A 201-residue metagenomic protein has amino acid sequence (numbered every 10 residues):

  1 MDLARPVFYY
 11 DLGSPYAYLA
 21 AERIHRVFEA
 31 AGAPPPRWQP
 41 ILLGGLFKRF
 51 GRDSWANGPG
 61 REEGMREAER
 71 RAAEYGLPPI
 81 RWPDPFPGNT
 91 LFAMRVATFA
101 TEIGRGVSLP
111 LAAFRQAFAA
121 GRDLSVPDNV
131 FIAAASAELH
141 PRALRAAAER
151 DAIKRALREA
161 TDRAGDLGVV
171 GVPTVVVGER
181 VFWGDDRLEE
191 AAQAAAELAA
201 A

Functional and structural regions predicted by a protein language model:
M1-D2, N89: Short, flexible turn/loop "capping" segments at secondary-structure junctions
D2-F8, L12-P34, A112-A201: C-terminal cap of thioredoxin/glutaredoxin-like
L12, Y16-A120, A194: Structural alpha/beta surface segment adjacent to cysteine/selenocysteine redox centers across thiol/disulfide enzymes
